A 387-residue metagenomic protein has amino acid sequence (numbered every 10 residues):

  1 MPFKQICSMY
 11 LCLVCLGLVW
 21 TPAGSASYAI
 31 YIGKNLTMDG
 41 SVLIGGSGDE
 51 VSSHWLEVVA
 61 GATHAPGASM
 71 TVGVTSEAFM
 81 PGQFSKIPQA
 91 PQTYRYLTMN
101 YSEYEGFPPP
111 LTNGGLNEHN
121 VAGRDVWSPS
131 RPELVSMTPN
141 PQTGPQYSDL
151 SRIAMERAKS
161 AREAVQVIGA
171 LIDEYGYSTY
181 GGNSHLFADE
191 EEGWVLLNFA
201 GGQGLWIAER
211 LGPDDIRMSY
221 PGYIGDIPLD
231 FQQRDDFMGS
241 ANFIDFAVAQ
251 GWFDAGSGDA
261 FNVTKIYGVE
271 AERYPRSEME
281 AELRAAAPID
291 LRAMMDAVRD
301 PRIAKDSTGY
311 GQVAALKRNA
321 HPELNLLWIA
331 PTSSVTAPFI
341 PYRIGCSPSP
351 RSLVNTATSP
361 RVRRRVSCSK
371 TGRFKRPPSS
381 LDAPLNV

Functional and structural regions predicted by a protein language model:
M1-L11: Bacterial N-terminal signal peptides that target proteins for export
M9-V19: Bacterial N-terminal signal peptides
W20-A26: Sec/Tat signal peptide C-region and signal peptidase I cleavage site
A23, I44-G46, N183, A200-G201 (+2 more regions): Composition- and surface-driven signal marking solvent-exposed, interaction-prone regions in large proteins
A26-Y147, V167-R292: A contiguous strand-loop segment
S151-R157: Short, well-ordered beta-strand elements within core beta-sheets of diverse protein domains
R157-E163: Short, charged, surface-exposed loops that flank catalytic or proteolytic processing sites
R299-V387: Substrate-recognition/cap regions that form aromatic- and gly/pro-loop-enriched pockets for small-molecule ligands
